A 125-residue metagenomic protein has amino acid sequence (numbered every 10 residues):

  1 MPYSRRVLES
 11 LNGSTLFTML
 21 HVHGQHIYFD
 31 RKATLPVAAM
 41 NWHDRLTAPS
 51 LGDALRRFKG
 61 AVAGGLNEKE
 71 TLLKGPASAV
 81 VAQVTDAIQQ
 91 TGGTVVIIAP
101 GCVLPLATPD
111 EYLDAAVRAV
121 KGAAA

Functional and structural regions predicted by a protein language model:
M1-A125: Active-site loop segments of alpha/beta catalytic cores
